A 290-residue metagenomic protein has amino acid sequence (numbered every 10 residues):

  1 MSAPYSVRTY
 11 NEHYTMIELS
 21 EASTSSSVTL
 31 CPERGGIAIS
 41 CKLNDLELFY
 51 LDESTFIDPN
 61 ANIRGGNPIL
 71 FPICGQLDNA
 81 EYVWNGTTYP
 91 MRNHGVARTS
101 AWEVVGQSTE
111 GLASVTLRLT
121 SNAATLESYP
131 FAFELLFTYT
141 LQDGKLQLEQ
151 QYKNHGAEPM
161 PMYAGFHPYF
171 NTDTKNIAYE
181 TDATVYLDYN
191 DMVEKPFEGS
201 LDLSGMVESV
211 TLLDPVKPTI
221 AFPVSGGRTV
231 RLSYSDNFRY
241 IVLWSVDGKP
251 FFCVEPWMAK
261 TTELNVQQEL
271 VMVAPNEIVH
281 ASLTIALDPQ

Functional and structural regions predicted by a protein language model:
M1-E81, T88-R92, V216-D236, E277-P289: Beta-strand-rich N-terminal accessory domains
P4-N11, V83-Q142: Extended, loop-rich substrate-binding clefts of extracytoplasmic carbohydrate-active enzymes
L19-E21, P32, L119-M162: Acidic, contiguous internal or C-terminal segments within carbohydrate-active enzymes that form a structured patch used
R34, S121-A123, L141-D143, N154-G156 (+3 more regions): Beta-strand elements of well-folded, non-transmembrane domains
I39-K42, E158-A164: Short, hydrophobic/aromatic beta-strand segments
V105-V115, T140-K145, T172-T174, S245-K249 (+1 more regions): A short, structured loop/turn motif at beta-sheet edges
E158-P161, P168-N237: Active-site/ligand-binding surface loops and adjacent short beta/alpha elements that line catalytic pockets across
T229-Q290: Active-site pocket scaffolds in enzymes
